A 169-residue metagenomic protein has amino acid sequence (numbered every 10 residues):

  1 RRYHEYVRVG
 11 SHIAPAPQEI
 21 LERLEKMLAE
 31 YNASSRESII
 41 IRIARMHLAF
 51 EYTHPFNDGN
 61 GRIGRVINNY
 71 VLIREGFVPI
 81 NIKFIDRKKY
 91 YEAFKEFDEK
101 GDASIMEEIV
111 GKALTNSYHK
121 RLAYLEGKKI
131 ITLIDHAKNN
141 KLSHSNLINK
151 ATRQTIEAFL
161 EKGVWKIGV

Functional and structural regions predicted by a protein language model:
R1-N57, R62-V169: FIC/Doc superfamily catalytic core
